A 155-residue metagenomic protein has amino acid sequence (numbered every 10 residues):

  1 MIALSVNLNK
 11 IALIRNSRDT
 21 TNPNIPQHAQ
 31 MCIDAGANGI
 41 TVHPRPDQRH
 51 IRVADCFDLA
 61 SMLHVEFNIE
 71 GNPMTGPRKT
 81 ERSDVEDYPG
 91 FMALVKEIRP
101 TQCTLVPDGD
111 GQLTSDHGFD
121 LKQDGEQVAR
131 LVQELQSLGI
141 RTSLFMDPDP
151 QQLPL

Functional and structural regions predicted by a protein language model:
M1-I69, P73-T75, K79-E86, K96-I98: Conserved N-terminal beta1-alpha1 strand-loop-helix module at the mouth
G76-L155: Conserved anion-binding
